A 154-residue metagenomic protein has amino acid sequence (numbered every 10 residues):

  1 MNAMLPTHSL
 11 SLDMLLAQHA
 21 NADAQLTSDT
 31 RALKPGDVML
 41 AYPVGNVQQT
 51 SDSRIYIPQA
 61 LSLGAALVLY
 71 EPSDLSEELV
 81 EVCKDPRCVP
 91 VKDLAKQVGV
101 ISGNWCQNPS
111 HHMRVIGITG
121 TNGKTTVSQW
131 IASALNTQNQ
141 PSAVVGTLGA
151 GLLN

Functional and structural regions predicted by a protein language model:
M1-V100: N-terminal leader/targeting and accessory segments in enzymes
K96-N154: Phosphate-binding loop of NTP-binding sites
